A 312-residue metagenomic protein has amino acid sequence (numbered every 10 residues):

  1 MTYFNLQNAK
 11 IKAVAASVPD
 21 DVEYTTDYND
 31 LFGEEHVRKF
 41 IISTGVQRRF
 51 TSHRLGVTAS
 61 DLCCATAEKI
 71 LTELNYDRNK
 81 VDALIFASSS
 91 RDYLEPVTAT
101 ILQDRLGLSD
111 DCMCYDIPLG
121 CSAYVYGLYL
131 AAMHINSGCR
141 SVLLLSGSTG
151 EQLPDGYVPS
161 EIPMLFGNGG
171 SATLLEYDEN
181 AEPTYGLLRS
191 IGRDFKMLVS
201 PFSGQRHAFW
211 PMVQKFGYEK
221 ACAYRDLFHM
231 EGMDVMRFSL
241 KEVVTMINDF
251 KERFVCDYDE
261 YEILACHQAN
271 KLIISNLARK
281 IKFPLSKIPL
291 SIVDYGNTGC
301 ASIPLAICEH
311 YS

Functional and structural regions predicted by a protein language model:
M1-G56, P159-R237, K241, T245: Condensing-enzyme catalytic core mediating Claisen C-C bond formation in acyl metabolism
Y3, S60, C64-A67, S90-D92 (+6 more regions): Claisen-condensing/thiolase-fold acyl-transfer catalytic domains that form or cleave C-C bonds in fatty acid
A15-S17, A87-D92, L119-S122, S146-Q152 (+2 more regions): Acidic, glycine-rich active-site loops and adjacent beta-strand->loop/helix elements that engage anionic groups
E23, E95-V97, L153-V158: Short acidic, glycine/serine/threonine-rich loops at helix termini
H36-I42, Y93-G107, L144-E151, V213-E219 (+1 more regions): Acidic-glycine-rich active-site phosphate/pyrophosphate-binding loop
N79-A87, Y258-H267: Short glycine-rich phosphate-binding loop at a beta-alpha junction
R140-G170: Flexible, glycine-rich active-site loops centered on histidine and acidic residues that chelate a metal or position
